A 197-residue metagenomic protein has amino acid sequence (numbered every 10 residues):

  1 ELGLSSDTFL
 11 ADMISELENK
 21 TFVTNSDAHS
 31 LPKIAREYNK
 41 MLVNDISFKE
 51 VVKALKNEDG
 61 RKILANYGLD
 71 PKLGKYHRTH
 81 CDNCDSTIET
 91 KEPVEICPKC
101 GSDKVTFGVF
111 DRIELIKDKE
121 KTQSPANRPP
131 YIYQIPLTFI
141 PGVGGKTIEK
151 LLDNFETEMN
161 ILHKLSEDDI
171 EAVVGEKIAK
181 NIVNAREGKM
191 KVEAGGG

Functional and structural regions predicted by a protein language model:
E1-G196: Charged catalytic cores and adjacent phosphate/nucleic-acid-binding surfaces used for phosphate/nucleic-acid chemistry
